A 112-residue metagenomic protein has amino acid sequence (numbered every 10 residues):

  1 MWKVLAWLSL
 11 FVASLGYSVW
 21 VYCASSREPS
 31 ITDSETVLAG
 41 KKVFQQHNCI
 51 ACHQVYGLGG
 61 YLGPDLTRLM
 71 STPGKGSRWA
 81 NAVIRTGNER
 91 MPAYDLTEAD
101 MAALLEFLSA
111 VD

Functional and structural regions predicted by a protein language model:
W2-A24, A93-D112: C-terminal capping alpha-helices of c-type cytochrome domains
K3-W7, G16-S18, P29-S34, Y56-G59 (+1 more regions): Generic detector of short, locally flexible boundary/turn motifs and exposed helical patches
Y22-F44: Electrostatic cytochrome c docking/interface patches
L38, K42, Y56, G60 (+1 more regions): Extracytoplasmic electron-transfer domains, predominantly the class I c-type cytochrome c fold
C49-C52: Short cysteine clusters
